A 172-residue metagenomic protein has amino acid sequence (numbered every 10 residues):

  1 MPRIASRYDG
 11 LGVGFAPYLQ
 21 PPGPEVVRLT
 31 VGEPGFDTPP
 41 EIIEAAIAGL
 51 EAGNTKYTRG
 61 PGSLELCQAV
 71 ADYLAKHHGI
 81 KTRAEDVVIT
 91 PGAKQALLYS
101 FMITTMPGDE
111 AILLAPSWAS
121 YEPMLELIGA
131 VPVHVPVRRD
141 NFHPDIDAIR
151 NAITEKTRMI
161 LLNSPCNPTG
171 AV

Functional and structural regions predicted by a protein language model:
P2-G92, Y99: N-terminal small-domain helix-loop-helix segment of the aminotransferase-like
G32, L114, N163: Conserved residues at the C-terminal ends of beta-strands
K81-V87, P107-E110, K156: Short acidic capping loops at alpha-helix termini that bridge into adjacent secondary structure
A93-L98, S117-Y121: Conserved coil-to-alpha-helix start sites within the AMP-binding
I103-L125: Conserved PLP-anchoring active-site segment centered on the Schiff-base-forming lysine
L127-V133: A short helix-loop-beta submotif of the ANL/AMP-binding
V133, V137-V172: Active-site phosphate-binding strand-loop segment of PLP-dependent enzymes
